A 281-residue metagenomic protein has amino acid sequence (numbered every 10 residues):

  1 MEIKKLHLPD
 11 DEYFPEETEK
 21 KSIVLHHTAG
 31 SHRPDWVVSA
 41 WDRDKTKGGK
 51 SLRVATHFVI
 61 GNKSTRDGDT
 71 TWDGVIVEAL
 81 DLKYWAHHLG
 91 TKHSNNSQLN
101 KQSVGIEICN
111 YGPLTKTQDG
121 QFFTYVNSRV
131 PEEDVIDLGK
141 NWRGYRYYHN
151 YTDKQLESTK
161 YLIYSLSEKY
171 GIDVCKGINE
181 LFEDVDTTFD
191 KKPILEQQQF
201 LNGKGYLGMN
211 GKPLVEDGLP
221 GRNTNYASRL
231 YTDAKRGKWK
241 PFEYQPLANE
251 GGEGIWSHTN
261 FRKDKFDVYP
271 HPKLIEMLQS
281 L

Functional and structural regions predicted by a protein language model:
E2-D173: Active-site-adjacent loop/helix surface patches within enzyme catalytic domains that shape the substrate-binding cleft
E16-E17, K101, C109-L281: Basic/polar, cationic surfaces and motifs that engage anionic cell-wall and phosphate/carboxylate ligands
